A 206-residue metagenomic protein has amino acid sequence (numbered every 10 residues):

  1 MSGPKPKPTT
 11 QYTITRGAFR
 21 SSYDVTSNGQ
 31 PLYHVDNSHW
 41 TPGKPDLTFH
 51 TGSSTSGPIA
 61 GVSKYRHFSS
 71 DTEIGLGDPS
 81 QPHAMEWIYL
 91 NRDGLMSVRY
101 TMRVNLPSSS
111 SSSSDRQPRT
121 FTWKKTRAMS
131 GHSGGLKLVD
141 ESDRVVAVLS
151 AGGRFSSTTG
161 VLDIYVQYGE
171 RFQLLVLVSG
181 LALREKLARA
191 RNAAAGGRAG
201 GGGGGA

Functional and structural regions predicted by a protein language model:
M1-L32, N105-A206: Low-complexity or membrane-interfacial segments used for flexible interactions
T15-S133: Acidic, polar low-complexity intrinsically disordered regions
